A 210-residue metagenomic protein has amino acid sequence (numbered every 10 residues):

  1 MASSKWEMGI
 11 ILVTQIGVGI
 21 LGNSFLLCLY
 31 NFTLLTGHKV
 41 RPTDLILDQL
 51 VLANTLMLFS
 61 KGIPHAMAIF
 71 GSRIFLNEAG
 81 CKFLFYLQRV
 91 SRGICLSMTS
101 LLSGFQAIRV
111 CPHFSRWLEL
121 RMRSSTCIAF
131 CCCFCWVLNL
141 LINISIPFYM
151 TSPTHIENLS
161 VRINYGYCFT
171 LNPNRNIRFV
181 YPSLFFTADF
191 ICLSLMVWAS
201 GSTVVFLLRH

Functional and structural regions predicted by a protein language model:
M1-H210: Transmembrane helical core of 7TM receptor-like proteins
